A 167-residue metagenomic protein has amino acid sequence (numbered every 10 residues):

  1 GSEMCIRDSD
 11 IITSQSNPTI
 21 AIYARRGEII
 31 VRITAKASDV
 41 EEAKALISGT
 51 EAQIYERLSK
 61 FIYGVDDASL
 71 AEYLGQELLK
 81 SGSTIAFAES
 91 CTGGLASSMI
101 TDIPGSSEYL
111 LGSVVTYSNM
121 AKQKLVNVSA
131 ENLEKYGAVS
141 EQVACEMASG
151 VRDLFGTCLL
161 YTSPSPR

Functional and structural regions predicted by a protein language model:
G1-D8, T162-R167: Conserved small/polar residues in nucleotide/adenosyl-binding loops
E3, I30-I33, A96-S98: Short, solvent-exposed polar/charged micro-motifs at secondary-structure junctions
R7, R26-E28: A contiguous loop/helix-start segment that scaffolds small-molecule binding in enzyme catalytic cores
T13-T19: Short amphipathic beta-strand starts and helix->beta connectors
P18, I29-V31, L159: Conserved beta-strand core positions
I20-R25: Short beta-strand
I29-E42, I47: Terminal amphipathic helices with adjacent charged low-complexity linkers/tails
E42-S48, Q53-S163: Short alpha-helical segments enriched in small residues
